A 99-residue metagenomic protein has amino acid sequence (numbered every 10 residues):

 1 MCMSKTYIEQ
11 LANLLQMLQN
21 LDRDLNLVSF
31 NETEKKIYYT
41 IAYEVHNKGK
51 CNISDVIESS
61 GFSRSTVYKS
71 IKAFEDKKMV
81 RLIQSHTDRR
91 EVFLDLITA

Functional and structural regions predicted by a protein language model:
M1-L11: General nucleic-acid-binding
L11-T40: Short alpha-helical segments that sit at the start of domains
V28-T33, N52, S85-A99: Short, cationic-aromatic polyanion-contact patches
Y43-K48: Short helix-capping/hinge SLiMs at alpha-helix to coil transitions
K50-G61, F74: A short alpha-helical element within helix-turn-helix/winged-helix DNA-binding domains across DNA-binding proteins
S63-T66: Short coil turns linking two alpha-helices in DNA-binding domains
S70: Residues in the recognition helix of alpha-helical DNA-binding motifs
E75-S85: A short, conserved structural fragment
